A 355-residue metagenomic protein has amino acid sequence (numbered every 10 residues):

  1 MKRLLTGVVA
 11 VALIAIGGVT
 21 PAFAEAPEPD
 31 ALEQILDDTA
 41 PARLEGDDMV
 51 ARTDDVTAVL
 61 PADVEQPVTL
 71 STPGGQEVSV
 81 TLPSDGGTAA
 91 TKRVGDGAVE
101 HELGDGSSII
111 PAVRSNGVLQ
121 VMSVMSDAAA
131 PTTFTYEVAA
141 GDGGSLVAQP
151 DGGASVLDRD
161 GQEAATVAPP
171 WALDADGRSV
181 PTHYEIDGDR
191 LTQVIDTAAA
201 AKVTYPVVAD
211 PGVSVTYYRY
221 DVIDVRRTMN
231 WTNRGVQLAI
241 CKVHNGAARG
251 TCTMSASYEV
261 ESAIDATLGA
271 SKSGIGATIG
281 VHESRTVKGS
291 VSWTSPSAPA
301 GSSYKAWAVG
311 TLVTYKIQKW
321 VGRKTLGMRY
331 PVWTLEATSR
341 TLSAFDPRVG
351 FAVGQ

Functional and structural regions predicted by a protein language model:
M1-E25: Secretory targeting and sorting signals
T6-G7, V56-E65, M125-A128, V147-A148 (+2 more regions): Short, surface-exposed loop and linker segments with low hydrophobicity and enrichment for Pro/Ser/Thr
E25-V213: Residues that cap or anchor secondary-structure elements
Q66-S71, E261, A308-V309: Short, hydrophobic/proline-enriched secondary-structure or compact coil segments at domain edges
G87-K92, L173-V180, R285-G289, L342-P347 (+1 more regions): Short, surface-exposed linear segments at secondary-structure transitions and domain or protein termini
D210-E259, R323-G354: Deployable pore-forming modules of oligomeric membrane-permeabilizing proteins
A248-P299: Membrane-insertion modules used to breach or fuse lipid bilayers
S284-R340: Membrane pore-forming effector domains from diverse proteins
